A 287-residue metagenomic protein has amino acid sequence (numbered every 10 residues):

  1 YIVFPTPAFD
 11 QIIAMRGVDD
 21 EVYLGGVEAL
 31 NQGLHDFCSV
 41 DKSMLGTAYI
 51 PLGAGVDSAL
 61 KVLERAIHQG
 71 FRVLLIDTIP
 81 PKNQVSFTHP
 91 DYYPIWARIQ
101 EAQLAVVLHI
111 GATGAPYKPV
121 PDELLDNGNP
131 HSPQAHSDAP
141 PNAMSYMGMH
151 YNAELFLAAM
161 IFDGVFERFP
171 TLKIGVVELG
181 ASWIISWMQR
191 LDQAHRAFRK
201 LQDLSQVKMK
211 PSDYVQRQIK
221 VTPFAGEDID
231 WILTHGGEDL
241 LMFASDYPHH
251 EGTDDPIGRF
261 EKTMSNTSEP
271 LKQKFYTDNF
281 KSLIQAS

Functional and structural regions predicted by a protein language model:
Y1-F156: Active-site gating/metal-coordination segments in enzymes
I2-V3, L75, G175, K220-T222: Structural recognition of the beta-strand scaffold that forms the well-ordered cores of secreted hydrolase catalytic
I13, G114-N127, G180-R196, I232-G236 (+1 more regions): Histidine/acidic-residue-rich catalytic or RNA/ligand-binding cores of hydrolases and nuclease-related proteins
Q32-S39, K61-E64, D163-G164, L172-K173 (+5 more regions): Mid-to-C-terminal alpha-helical segments outside catalytic/metal-binding sites
V40-G46, Q69-L74, A102-L104, P170-K173 (+3 more regions): Short, well-ordered coil/turn segments that N-cap beta-strands
T47-A48, D77, H109, V177 (+2 more regions): Active-site neighborhood of phospho(di)ester-bond hydrolases with catalytic His/Asp-centered motifs
V106, I110-V120, I161-S212: Aromatic-lined glycan-binding groove of carbohydrate-active enzymes
D138-F156, R199-D230: Aromatic-anchored helix/helix-loop segment that forms the rim or "lid" of small-molecule/cofactor binding pockets
